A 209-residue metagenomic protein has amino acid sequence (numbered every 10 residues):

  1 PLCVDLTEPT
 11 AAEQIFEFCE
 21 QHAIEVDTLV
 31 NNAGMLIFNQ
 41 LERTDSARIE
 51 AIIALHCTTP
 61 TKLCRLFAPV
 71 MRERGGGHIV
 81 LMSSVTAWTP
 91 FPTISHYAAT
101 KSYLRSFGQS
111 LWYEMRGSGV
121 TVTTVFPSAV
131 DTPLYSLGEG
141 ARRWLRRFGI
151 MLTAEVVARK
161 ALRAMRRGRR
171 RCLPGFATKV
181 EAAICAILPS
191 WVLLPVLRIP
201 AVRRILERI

Functional and structural regions predicted by a protein language model:
C3-Q14, S46: The beta1-alpha1 cofactor-binding region of Rossmann-like NAD(H)/NADP(H)-dependent oxidoreductases
N32-I37: Conserved NAD(P)H cofactor-binding loop of Rossmann-fold oxidoreductase domains
Q40-I53: Substrate-binding pocket helix/loop in short-chain dehydrogenase/reductase
E42, F91-S95: Active-site loop immediately N-terminal to the catalytic Tyr-X3-Lys motif of short-chain dehydrogenase/reductase
C64, T100: Active-site helix of classical SDR
S84: Residue(s) in the substrate-gating loop at a strand-loop-helix junction that position the organic substrate next
Y113-A177, I205: SDR active-site lid
